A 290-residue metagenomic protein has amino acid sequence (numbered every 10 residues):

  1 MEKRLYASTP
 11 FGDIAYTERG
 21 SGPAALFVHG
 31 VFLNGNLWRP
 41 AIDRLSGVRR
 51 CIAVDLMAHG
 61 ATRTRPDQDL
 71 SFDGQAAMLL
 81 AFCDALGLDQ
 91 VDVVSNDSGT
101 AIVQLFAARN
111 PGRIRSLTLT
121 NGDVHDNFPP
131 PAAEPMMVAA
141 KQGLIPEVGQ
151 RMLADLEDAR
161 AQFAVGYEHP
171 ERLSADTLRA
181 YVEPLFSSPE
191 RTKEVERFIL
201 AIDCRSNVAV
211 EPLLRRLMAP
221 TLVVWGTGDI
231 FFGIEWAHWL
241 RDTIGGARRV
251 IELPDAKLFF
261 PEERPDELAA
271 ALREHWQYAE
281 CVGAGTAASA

Functional and structural regions predicted by a protein language model:
M1-D13: N-terminal cap/lid segment of alpha/beta-hydrolase-fold proteins
S8-P10, R19-G20, L45, R215-L217: Short, flexible hinge/linker loops that cap or flank conserved catalytic cores
G12, S21-G22, A256: A generic "binding-loop/recognition-motif" signal
G12-I14, V31, I52, H59-D89 (+5 more regions): Flexible "cap/lid" subdomain of the alpha/beta-hydrolase fold that forms the substrate-access gate
T17-A61: Conserved HGGG/HGGXW glycine-rich cap/lid loop of the alpha/beta-hydrolase fold
G20, R39-I42, R63, P130 (+2 more regions): Short, flexible helix/strand-to-coil boundary loops that buttress conserved ligand/catalytic motifs in alpha/beta
A256-A269: Catalytic histidine-centered segment of alpha/beta-hydrolase-like enzymes
A279-A290: Alpha/beta-hydrolase-fold serine-hydrolase catalytic core, especially in secreted/extracellular enzymes
